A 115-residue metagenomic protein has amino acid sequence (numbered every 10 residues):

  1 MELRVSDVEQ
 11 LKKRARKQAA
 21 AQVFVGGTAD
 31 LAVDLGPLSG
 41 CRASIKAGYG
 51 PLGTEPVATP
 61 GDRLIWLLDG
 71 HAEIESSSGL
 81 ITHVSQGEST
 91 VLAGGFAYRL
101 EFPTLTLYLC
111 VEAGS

Functional and structural regions predicted by a protein language model:
M1-P56: A short, N-terminal "cap"/entry segment at the start of jelly-roll beta-barrel domains of the cupin/DSBH fold
L52-T59, S76, T82, E101-F102: Short histidine-centered beta-strand/loop micro-motifs that create catalytic or ligand/metal-coordination sites
P60-E73, S77: Glycine- and acidic-residue-biased ligand/ion/polar-headgroup-sensing regions
L64, A97-R99: Short, surface-exposed charged micro-motifs
S78-G95: Short acidic-glycine-tyrosine-enriched beta hairpin
V91, T104-S115: A short hydrophobic beta-strand segment most commonly corresponding to one strand of the jelly-roll/cupin
